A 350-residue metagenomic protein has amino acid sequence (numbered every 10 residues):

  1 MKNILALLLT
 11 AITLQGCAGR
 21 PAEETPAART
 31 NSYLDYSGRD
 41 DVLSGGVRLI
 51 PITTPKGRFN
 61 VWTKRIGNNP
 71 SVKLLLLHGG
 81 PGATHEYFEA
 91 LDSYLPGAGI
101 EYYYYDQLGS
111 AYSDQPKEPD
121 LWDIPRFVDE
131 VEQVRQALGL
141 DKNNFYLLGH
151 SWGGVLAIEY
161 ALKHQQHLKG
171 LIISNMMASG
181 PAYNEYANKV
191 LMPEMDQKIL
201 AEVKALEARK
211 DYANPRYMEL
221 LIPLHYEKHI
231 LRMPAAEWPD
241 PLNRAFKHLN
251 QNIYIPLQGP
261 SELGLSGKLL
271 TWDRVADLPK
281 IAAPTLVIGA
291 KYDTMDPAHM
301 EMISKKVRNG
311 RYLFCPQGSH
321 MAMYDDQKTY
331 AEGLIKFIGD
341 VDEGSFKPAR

Functional and structural regions predicted by a protein language model:
Q15-G16: C-terminal motif of bacterial Sec signal peptides marking the signal peptidase cleavage site
K56-Q115: Conserved HGGG/HGGXW glycine-rich cap/lid loop of the alpha/beta-hydrolase fold
Q107-L148, W152: Active-site loop/oxyanion-hole signature of alpha/beta-hydrolase fold enzymes
N143-A187: Conserved hydrolase catalytic core segment
L171-Y212: Flexible "cap/lid" loop of the alpha/beta hydrolase fold
K198-A276, K280-A283: Alpha/beta-hydrolase
V275-Q317: Conserved loop-alpha-helix segment in the C-terminal half of the alpha/beta-hydrolase fold that carries the catalytic
G310-R350: Catalytic active-site module of serine/aspartate enzymes centered on a nucleophile-bearing elbow/loop
